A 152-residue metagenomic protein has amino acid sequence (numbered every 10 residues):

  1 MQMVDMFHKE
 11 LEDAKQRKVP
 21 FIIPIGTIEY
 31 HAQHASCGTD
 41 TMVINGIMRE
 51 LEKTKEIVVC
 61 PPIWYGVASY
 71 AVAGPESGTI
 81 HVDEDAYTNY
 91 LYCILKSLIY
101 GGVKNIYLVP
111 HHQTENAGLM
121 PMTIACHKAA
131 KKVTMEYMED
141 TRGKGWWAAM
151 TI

Functional and structural regions predicted by a protein language model:
M1-S36: Active-site and ligand/interface coordination hotspots across diverse enzymes and nucleic-acid-associated assemblies
Q2-M3, V43, A86-Y90: Soluble or luminal CAZymes and related metallo-dependent hydrolases
P20-F21, I57-V58, Y107: Structural motif
H34-T41, V72-E76: Glycine-rich loop at the start of a catalytic domain that most often binds anionic cofactors/ligands
D40-E52: Short catalytic helix/loop segments, enriched in acidic residues and glycine and frequently bearing histidine
I57, P61-V67: Short glycine-enriched loops at secondary-structure junctions
Y65-I152: Active-site histidine-anchored catalytic micro-motif
